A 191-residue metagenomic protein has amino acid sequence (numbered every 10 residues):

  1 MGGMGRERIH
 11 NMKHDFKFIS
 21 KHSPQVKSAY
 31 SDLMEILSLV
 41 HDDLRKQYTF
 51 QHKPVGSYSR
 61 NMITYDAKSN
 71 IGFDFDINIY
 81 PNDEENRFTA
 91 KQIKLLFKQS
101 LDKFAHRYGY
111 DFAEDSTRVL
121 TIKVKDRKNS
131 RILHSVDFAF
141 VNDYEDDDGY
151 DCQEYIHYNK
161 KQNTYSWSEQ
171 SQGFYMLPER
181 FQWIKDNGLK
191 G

Functional and structural regions predicted by a protein language model:
M1-G72, D83-K91: N-terminal regions immediately upstream of nucleotidyltransferase
E7-N11, K21-P24, S28-S31, E35 (+9 more regions): Polar/charged alpha-helical tracts
F18, E35, I77-I79, N129 (+1 more regions): Low-complexity, compositionally biased segments
Y30, Y48, Y58, Y65 (+7 more regions): Sequence-level detector for tyrosine residue identity
V40, L44, R60, K94-D147: Conserved catalytic core of two-metal-ion nucleotidyltransferases
I71-Y108: Aromatic- and glycine-enriched beta-alpha-beta binding-site module
I132-G191: Extended, alpha-helix-rich binding/interface surfaces that flank or overlap catalytic cores and mediate recognition
